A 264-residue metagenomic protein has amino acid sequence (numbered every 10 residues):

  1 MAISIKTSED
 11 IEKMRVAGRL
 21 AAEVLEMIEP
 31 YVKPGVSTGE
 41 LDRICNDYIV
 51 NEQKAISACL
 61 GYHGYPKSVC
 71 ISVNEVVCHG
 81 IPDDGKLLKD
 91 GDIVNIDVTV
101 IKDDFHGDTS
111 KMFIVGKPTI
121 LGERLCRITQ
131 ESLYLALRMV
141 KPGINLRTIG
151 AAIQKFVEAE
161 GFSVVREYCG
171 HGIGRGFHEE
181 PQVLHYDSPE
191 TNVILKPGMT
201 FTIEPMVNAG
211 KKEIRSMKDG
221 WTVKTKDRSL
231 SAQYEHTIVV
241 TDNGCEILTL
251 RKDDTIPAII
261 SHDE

Functional and structural regions predicted by a protein language model:
M1-E264: Active-site neighborhoods and metal-handling regions in enzymes and metal-associated proteins
